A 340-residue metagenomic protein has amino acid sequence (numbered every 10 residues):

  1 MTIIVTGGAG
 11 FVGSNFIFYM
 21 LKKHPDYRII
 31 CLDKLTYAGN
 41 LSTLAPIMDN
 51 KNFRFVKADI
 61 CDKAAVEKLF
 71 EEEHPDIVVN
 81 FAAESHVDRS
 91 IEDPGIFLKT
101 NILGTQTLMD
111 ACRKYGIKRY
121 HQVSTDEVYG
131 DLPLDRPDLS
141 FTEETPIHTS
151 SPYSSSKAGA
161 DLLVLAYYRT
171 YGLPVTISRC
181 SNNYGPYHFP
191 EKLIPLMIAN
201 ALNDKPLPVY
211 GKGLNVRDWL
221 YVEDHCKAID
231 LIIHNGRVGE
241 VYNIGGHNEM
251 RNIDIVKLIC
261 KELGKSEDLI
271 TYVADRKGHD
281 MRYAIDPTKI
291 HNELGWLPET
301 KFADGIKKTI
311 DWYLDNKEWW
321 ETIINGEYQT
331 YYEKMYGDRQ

Functional and structural regions predicted by a protein language model:
M1-N183, K308, Y313-N316, T322-R339: N-terminal Rossmann-like NAD(P)+-binding domain of SDR-like oxidoreductases, especially those catalyzing
I3, Y19, I29, A58 (+2 more regions): C-terminal substrate-binding subdomain of Rossmann-fold SDR/epimerase-dehydratase oxidoreductases
V12, A38-G39, A64, H188 (+2 more regions): Residues that form or flank phosphate/diphosphate-binding pockets in enzymes that use nucleotide phosphates
L35, N182-G185, N215-V216, R276-K277: Short histidine/acidic/glycine/proline-rich micro-motifs that form metal- and phosphate-coordinating active-site loops
L41-L44, L132-D135, H188-E191, I255-V256 (+1 more regions): Short aromatic-enriched loop/helix-cap "lid" or pocket-rim segments at secondary-structure transitions that line
I47, D135-R136, P190-I198, A274: A glycine/serine/threonine-rich, flexible loop-to-helix segment that serves as the NAD(P) cofactor-binding "lid"
P137, T149-S156, P186, P190-I194 (+1 more regions): The catalytic Tyr-centered alpha-helix of NAD(P)H-dependent dehydrogenases
G159, L163, Y167, M197 (+2 more regions): Hydrophobic alpha-helix immediately C-terminal to the catalytic Tyr-X-X-X-Lys motif of short-chain
